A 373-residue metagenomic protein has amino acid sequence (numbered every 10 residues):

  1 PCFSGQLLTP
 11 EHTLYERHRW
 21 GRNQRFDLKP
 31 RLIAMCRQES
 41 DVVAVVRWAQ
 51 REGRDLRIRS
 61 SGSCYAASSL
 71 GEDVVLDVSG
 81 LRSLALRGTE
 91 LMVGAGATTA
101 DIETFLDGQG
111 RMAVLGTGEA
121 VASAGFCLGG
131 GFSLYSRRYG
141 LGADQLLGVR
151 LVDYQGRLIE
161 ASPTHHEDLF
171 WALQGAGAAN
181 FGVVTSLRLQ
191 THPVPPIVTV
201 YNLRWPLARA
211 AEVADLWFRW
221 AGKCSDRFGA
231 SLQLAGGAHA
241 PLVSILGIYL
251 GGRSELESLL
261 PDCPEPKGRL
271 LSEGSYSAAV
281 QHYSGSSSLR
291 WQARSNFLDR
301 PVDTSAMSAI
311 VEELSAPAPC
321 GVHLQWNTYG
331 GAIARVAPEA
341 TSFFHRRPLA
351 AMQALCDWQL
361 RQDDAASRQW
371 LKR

Functional and structural regions predicted by a protein language model:
P1-R373: Soluble FAD-dependent oxygen oxidases
